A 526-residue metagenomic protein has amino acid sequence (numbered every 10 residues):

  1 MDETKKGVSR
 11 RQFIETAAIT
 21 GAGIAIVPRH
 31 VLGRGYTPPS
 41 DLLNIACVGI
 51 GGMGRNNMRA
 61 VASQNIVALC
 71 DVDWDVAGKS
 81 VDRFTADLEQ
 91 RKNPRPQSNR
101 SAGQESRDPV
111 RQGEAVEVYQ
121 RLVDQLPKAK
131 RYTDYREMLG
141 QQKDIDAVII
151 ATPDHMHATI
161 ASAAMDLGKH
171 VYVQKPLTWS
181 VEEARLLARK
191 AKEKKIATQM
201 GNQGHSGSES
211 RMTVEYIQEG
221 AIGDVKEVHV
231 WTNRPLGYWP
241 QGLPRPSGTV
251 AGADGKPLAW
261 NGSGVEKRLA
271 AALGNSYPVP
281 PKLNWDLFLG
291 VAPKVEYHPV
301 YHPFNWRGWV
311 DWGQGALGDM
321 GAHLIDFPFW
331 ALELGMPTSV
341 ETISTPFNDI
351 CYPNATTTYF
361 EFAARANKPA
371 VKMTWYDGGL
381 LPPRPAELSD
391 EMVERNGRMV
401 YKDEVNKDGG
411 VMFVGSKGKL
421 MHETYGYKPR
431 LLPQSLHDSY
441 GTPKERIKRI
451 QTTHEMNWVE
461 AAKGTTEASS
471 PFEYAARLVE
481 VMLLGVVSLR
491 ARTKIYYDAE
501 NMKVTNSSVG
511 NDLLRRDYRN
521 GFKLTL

Functional and structural regions predicted by a protein language model:
D2-L167, R185-A197: N-terminal glycine-/serine-/threonine-rich beta1-alpha1-beta2 phosphate-ribose binding loop of Rossmann-like
K5-G7, T16-G21, A25, L32-G33 (+6 more regions): C-terminal helical cap and adjacent loop that interface with cofactors, partners, or active-site loops
N56-V61, K79-D82, T159-A163, E183-A184 (+4 more regions): Short, solvent-exposed loop/turn and secondary-structure capping segments
L88-L126, L243-P278, K282, E387-M399: Charged, glycine/proline-rich intrinsically disordered loops and linkers
Y132, A151-H157, L177-S180, A184 (+4 more regions): Short, solvent-exposed turn/loop segments enriched in Gly/Ser/Thr/Pro and often Arg
H170-Y172, T178-K282: A contiguous active-site-proximal alpha/beta segment in oxidoreductase catalytic domains
I196, R268-A272, F304-Q314: Flexible glycine/proline-enriched surface loops and loop-helix/loop-strand junctions
G207-H229, G242-G248, S263-E266, A271 (+6 more regions): Oxidoreductase and adenylate-handling cofactor-binding alpha/beta cores
